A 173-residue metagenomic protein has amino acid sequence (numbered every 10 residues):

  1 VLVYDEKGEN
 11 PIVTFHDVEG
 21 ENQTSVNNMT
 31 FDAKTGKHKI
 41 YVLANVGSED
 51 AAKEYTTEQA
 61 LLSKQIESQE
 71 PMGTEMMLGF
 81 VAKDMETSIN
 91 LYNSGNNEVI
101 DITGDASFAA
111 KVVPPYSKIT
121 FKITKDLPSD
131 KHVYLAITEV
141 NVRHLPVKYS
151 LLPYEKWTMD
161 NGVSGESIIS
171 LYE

Functional and structural regions predicted by a protein language model:
V1-E58, K122, L127-E173: Tryptophan-paired
D17-Q23, E49-S107: Structured interaction patches on ligand/partner-binding surfaces of diverse proteins
N28-F31, L78, N97-E98, A109 (+1 more regions): Beta-strand-rich interaction surfaces with strong enrichment in secreted/lumenal proteins
M29-K34, T103-V113: Exposed beta-sheet edge/beta-hairpin loop segments within beta-rich domains
K111-D126: A short, Gly/Thr-enriched small/hydrophobic beta-strand-prone motif that recurs across taxa
